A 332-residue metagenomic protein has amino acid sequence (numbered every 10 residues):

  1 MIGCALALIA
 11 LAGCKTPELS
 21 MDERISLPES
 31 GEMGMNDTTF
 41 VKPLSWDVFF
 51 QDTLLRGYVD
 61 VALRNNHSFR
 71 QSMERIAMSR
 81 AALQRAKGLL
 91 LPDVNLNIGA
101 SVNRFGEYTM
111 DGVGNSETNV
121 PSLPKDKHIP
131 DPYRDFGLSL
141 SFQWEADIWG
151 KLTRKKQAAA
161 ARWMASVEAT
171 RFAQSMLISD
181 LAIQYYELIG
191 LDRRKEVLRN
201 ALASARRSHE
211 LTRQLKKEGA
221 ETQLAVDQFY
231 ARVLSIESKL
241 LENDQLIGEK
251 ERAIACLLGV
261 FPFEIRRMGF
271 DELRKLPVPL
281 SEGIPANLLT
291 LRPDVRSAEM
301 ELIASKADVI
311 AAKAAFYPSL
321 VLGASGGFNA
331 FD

Functional and structural regions predicted by a protein language model:
M1-R64, G112, S122-P124, D244-T290: Terminal intrinsically disordered/low-complexity segments used for targeting and assembly
K15, A161, E168-I284: Periplasmic alpha-helical coiled-coil/stalk elements that build and connect Gram-negative outer-membrane
L55-G57, M78, D135-G137, I183 (+3 more regions): Transmembrane beta-barrel architecture of outer-membrane proteins
R70, D93-V113, K125-P132, G137 (+3 more regions): Small/polar (Gly/Ser/Thr/Ala-rich) solvent-exposed segments that form structured loops/beta-strands/short helices used
E74, M78-A81: Membrane-embedded segments
N243, P293-D294, M300: Metallo-beta-lactamase
S297-S319: Long hydrophobic segments that form regular secondary structure
